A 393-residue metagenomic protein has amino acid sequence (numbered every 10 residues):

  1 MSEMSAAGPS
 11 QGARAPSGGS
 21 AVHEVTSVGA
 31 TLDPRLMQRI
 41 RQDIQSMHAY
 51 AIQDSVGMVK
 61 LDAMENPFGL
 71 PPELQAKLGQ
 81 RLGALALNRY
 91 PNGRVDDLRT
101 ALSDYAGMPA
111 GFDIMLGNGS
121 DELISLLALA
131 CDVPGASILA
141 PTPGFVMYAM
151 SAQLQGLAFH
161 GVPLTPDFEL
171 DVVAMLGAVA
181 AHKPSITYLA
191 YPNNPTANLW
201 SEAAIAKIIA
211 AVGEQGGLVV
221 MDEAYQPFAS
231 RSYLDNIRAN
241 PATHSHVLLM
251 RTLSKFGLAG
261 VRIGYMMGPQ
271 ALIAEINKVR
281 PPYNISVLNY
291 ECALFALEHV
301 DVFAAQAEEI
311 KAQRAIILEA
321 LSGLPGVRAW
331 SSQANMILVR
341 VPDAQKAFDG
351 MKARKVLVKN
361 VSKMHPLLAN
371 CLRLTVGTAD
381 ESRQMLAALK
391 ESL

Functional and structural regions predicted by a protein language model:
S2-A6, Q11-S17, A21, A353-R354 (+1 more regions): PLP-dependent enzyme catalytic core of the Aspartate aminotransferase-like
E24-D121, L126: N-terminal small-domain helix-loop-helix segment of the aminotransferase-like
I44, A49, S331-S332, V339 (+1 more regions): Conserved PLP cofactor-binding pocket of PLP-dependent enzymes
P71, H246-G323, R328-A329: PLP-dependent aminotransferase class I/II
A130-L189: PLP-dependent aminotransferase-like
Q153, L170-K183, P195-F256: Active-site pre-lysine segment of PLP-dependent enzymes
G161-P163, I186-N193, V219-E223, W330-S332: Short beta-strands and strand-loop turn motifs
I310-K311, A315, L321-K355: Conserved PLP-binding catalytic core of the aspartate aminotransferase-like
